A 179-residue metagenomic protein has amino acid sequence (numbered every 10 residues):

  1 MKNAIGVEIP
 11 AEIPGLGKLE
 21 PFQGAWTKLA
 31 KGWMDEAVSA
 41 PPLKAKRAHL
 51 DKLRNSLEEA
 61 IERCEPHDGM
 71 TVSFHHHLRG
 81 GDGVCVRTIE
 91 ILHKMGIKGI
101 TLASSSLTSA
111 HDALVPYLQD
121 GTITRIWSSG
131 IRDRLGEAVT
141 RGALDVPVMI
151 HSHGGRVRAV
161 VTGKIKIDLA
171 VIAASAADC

Functional and structural regions predicted by a protein language model:
M1-C179: Conserved alpha/beta enzyme-core scaffold
